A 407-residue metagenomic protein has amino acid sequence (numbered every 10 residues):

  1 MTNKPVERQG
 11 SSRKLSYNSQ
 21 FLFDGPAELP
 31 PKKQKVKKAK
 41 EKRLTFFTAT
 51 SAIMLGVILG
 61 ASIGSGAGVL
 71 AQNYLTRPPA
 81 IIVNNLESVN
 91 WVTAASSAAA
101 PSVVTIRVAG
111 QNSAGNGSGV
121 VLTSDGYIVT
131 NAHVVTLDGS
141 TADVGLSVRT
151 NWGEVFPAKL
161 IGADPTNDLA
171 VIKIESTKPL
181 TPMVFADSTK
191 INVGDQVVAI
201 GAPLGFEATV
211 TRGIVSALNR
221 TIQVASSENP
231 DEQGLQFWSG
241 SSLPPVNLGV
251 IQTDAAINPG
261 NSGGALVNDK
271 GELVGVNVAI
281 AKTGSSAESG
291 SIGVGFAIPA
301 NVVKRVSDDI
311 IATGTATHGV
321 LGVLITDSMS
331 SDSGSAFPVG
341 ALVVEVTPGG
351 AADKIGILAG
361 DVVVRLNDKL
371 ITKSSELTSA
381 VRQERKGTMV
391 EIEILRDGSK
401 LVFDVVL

Functional and structural regions predicted by a protein language model:
A49-T50, L86-V92, R107-V129, E154-K159 (+6 more regions): A conserved glycine-rich beta-strand in the N-terminal activation segment of trypsin-fold
G56-G68, A109-T141, S188, K369: Catalytic histidine site
I63-S118, A132, L169, N192 (+1 more regions): N-terminal activation segment of mature serine protease catalytic domains
S65-V83, V224-S227, N277-S328: Interdomain regulatory linker/hinge segments that flank or connect interaction modules in polarity/junction/synaptic
G68-Q72, S124, N131-T166, T177-P179: Catalytic-histidine neighborhood of serine endopeptidases, predominantly the chymotrypsin-like S1/PA family
G110-G115, V134-D143, L180, I200-I214 (+3 more regions): Active-site loop architecture of trypsin-fold serine endopeptidases
G115, I251-Q252, A256, R305 (+2 more regions): PDZ/PDZ-like groove recognition
K159-I161, K178-E207, I214, I298 (+2 more regions): Active-site substrate-binding loop(s) of clan PA
